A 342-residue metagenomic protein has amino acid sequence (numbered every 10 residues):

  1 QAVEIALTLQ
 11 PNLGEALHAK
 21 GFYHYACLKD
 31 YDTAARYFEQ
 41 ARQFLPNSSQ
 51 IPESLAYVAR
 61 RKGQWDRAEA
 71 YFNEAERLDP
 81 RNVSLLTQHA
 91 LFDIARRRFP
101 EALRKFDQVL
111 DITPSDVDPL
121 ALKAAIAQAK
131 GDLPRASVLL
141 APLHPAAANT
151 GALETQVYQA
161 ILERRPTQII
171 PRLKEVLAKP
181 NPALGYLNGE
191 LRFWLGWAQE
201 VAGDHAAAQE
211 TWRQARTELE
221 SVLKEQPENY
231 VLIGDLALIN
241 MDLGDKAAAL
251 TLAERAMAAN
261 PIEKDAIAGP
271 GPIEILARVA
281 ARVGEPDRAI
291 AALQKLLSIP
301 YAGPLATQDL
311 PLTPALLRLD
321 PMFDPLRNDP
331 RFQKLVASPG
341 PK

Functional and structural regions predicted by a protein language model:
Q1-L7, E15-H24, Y31-K342: Alpha-helical protein-protein interaction modules
